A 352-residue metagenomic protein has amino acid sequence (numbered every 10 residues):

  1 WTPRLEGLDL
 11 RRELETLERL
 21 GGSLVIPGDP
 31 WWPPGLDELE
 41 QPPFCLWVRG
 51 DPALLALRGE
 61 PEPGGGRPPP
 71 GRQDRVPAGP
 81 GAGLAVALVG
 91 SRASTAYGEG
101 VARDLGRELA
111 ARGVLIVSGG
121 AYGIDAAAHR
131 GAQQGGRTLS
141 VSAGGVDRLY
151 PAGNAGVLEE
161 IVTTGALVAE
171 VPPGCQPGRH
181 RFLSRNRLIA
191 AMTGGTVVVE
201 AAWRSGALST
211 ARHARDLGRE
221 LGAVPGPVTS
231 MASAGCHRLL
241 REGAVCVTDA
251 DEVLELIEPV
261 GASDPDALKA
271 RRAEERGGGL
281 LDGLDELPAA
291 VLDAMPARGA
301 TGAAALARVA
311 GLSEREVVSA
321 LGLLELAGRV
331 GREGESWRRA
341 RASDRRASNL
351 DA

Functional and structural regions predicted by a protein language model:
W1-L39, C45: Accessory alpha-helical DNA-binding modules that contact the DNA backbone or grooves
I26-A352: Glycine-biased, small-residue-rich flexible motifs in mid-sequence functional cores and linkers
